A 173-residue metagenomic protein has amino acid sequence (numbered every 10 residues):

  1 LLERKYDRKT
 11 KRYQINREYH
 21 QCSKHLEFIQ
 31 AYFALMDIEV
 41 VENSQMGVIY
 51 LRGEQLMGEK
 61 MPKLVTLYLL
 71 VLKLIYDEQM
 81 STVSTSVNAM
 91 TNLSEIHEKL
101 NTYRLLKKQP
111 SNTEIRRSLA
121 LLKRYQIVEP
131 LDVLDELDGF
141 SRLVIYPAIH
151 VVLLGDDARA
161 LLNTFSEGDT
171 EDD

Functional and structural regions predicted by a protein language model:
L1-Q55: Eukaryotic partner-binding/assembly regions in large regulatory complexes
D7-N16, V83-N101: Short acidic, hydrophobic short linear motifs in intrinsically disordered regions
Q21-I29, K107-R124: Short amphipathic alpha-helical interaction segments
A34-E42, L119, K123-D135: A short, conserved structural fragment
G47-L51, D135-Y146: Minor-groove-contacting beta-hairpin "wing" of winged helix-turn-helix DNA-binding domains
G53-A89: Short alpha-helical segments that sit at the start of domains
K107-I115, V128-F140: Short conserved catalytic/interaction loops centered on acidic-Pro-aromatic/His motifs
R142-D173: Short, amphipathic alpha-helical interaction segments positioned at domain boundaries
